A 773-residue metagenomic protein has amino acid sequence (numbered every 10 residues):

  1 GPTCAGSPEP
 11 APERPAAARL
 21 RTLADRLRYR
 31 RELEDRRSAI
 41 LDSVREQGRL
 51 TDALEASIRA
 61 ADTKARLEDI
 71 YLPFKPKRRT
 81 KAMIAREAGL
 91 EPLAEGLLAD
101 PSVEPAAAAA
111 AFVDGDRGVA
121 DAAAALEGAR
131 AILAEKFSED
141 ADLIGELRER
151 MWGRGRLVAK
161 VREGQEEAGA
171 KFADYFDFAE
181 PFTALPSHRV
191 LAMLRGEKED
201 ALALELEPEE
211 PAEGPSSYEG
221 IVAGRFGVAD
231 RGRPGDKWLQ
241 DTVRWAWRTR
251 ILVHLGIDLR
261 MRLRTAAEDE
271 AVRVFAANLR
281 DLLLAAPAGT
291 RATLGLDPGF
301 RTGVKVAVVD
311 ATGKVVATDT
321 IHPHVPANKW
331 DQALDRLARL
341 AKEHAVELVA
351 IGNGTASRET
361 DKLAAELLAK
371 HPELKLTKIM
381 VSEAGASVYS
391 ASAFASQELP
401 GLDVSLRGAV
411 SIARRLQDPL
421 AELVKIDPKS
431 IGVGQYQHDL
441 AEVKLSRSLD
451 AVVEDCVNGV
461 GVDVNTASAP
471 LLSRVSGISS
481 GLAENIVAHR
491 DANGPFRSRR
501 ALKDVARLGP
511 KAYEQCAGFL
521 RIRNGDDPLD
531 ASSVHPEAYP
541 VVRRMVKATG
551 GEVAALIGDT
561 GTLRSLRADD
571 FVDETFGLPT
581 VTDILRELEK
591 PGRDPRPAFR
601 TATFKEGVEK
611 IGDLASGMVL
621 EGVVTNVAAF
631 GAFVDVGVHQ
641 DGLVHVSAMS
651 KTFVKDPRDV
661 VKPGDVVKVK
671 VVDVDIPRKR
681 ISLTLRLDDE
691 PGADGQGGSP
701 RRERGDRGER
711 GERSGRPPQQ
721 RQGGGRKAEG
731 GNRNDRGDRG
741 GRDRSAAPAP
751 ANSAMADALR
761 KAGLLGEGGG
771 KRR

Functional and structural regions predicted by a protein language model:
G1-C4, I58-R59, I84-A85, G89 (+6 more regions): A short amphipathic alpha-helix within small helical-bundle interaction modules
P2-P15: Short, charge-rich amphipathic alpha-helices with coiled-coil/heptad character
R19, Y29-G295, G299-S390, F394-L402 (+1 more regions): Duplex nucleic acid-engaging cores and interfaces of nucleic-acid transaction enzymes
R28, E34-R49, Q397-P495, P510 (+5 more regions): Long, highly charged, low-complexity intrinsically disordered interaction regions that mediate electrostatic DNA/RNA
S57, E68-Y71, G196-E209, F226-I251 (+3 more regions): Structured, non-catalytic alpha/beta "coupling" segments that mediate domain-domain communication and provide generic
K64-A65, L90-E91, E127, G196-D200 (+18 more regions): Short flexible coil/turn linkers enriched for glycine and charged/polar residues that connect secondary-structure
E149-L157, L296-F300, G354-A356, M380-V388 (+5 more regions): A glycine-rich phosphate-binding loop feature that marks nucleotide/adenosyl-phosphate handling sites
I522-R773: Single-stranded RNA-binding regions, centering on S1/OB-family and related RNA-binding modules
